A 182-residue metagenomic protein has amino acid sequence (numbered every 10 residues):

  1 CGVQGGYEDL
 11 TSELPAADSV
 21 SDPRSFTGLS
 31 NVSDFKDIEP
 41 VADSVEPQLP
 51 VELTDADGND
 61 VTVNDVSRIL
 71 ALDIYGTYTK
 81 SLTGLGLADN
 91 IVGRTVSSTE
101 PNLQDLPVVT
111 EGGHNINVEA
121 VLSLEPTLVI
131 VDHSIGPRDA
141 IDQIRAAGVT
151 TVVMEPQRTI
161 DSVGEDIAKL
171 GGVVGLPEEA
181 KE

Functional and structural regions predicted by a protein language model:
C1-T77, E178-E182: Bacterial Sec-exported substrate-binding components of ABC uptake systems
V45, T62-N64, L122-S123, I144-A146: Extracellular/periplasmic catalytic domains that process cell-envelope and extracellular macromolecules
P47, L85-L87, R145-A147: Short, structurally constrained coil/turn elements that cap an alpha-helix or connect an alpha-helix to the following
L49, Q104-D105, V149: A short helix-to-beta-strand connector/capping loop
V51, S67, T79-T83, E119-S123 (+2 more regions): Solvent-exposed, polar/charged alpha-helical surfaces in well-ordered, non-transmembrane soluble domains, broadly
E52, T62, L70, V92 (+2 more regions): Soluble periplasmic/extracytoplasmic beta-strand elements of cell-envelope proteins
D60, R138-E182: Extracytoplasmic substrate-binding proteins
R68-L124, L128-S134: A short, structured surface patch at a secondary-structure boundary
